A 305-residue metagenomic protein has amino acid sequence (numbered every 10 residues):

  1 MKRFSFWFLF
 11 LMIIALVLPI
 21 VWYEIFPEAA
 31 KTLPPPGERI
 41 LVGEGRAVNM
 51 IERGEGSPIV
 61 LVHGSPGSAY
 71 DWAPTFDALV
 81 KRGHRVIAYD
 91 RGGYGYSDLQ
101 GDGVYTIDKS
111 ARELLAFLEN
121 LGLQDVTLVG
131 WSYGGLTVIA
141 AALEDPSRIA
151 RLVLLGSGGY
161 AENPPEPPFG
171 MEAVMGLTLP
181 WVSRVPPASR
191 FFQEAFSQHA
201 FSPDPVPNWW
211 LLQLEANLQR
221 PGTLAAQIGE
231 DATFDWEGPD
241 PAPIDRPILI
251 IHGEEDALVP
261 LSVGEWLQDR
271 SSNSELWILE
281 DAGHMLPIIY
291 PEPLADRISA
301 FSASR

Functional and structural regions predicted by a protein language model:
M1-S57, K81-H84, L123-Q124, A303-R305: Alpha/beta-hydrolase fold catalytic core
L18, E28-A29, P164-F169, R184-P243: Conserved alpha/beta-hydrolase catalytic His-Asp/Glu region
G43-E44, I51, R91-V129: Active-site loop/oxyanion-hole signature of alpha/beta-hydrolase fold enzymes
R53-Y96: Conserved HGGG/HGGXW glycine-rich cap/lid loop of the alpha/beta-hydrolase fold
L143, L152-W181: Flexible "cap/lid" loop of the alpha/beta hydrolase fold
I244, I250-H252, D256: Short beta-strand/loop motif that positions the catalytic acidic residue of the alpha/beta-hydrolase fold
A257-V263: Conserved alpha/beta-hydrolase "acid-adjacent" motif
A282-P291: Catalytic histidine-centered segment of alpha/beta-hydrolase-like enzymes
